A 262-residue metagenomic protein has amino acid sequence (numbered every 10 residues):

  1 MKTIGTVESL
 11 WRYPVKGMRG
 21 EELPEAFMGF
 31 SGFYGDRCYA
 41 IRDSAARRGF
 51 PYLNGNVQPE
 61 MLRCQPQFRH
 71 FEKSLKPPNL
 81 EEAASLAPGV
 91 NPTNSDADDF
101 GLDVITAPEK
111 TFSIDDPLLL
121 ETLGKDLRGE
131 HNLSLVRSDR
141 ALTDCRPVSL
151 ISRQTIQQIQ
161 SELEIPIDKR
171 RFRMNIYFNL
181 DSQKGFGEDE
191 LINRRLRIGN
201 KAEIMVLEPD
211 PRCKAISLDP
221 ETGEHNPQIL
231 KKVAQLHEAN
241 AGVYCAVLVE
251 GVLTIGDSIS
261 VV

Functional and structural regions predicted by a protein language model:
M1-V262: Metal-cofactor-dependent catalytic cores
